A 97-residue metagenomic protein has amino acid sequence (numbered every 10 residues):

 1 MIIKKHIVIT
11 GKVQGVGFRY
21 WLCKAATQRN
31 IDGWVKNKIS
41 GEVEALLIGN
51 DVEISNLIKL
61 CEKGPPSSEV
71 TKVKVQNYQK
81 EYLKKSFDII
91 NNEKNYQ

Functional and structural regions predicted by a protein language model:
M1-Q97: Intrinsically disordered, low-complexity, mixed-charge
